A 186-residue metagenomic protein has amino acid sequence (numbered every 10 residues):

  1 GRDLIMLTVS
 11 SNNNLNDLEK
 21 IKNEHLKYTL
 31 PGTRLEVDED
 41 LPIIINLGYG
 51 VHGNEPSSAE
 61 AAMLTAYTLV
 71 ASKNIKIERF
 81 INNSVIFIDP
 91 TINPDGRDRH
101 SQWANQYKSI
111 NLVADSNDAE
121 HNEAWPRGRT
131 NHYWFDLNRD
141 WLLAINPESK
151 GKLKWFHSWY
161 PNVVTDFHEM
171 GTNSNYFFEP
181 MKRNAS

Functional and structural regions predicted by a protein language model:
G1, E36-S57: Short HxH-centered metal-ligating active-site micro-motif
L4-S11, K20-K27, T33-L35, E39-P42 (+3 more regions): Surface-exposed loop and adjacent secondary-structure segments within mature catalytic domains
L15-D17: A short, polar/charged loop-to-alpha-helix boundary motif
G50-H52, D166-M170: Histidine-centered divalent metal-coordination motifs
G53-Y67: Metal-associated gating/positioning segment near the N- to mid-region
T65-S72, W155-S158: Structured segments of extracytoplasmic/periplasmic soluble domains in secreted or envelope-associated proteins
E148-G151: Well-ordered alpha-helical segments embedded in enzymatic catalytic cores
F156, Y160-D166: Proline-aspartate-enriched helix->loop->beta-strand connector
